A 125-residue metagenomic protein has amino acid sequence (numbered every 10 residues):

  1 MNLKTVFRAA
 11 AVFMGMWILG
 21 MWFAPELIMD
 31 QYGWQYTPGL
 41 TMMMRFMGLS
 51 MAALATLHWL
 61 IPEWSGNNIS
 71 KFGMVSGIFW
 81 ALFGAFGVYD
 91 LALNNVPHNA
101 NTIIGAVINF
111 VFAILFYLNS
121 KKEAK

Functional and structural regions predicted by a protein language model:
L3-V6, M14-T41: Membrane-helix boundary elements
F7, A11-M14, G48-M51, G73 (+4 more regions): Residues within membrane-spanning alpha-helices of integral membrane proteins, especially the hydrophobic core/packing
M16-W17, L40-P62, V75-L82: Core segments of alpha-helical transmembrane spans in multipass integral membrane proteins
W22, W59, V88, A113-Y117: Membrane-embedded alpha-helical segments of multi-pass transporters/permeases
G33-T41, K71, V96-A106: Non-cytosolic membrane-interface motifs at loop->transmembrane helix junctions
L57-S70, L91: Juxtamembrane helix-break-helix junctions at the cytosolic face of small multi-pass alpha-helical membrane proteins
E63, A85-T102: Membrane-helix boundary connector in multi-pass membrane proteins
N109-K125: Membrane-water interface at the C-terminal end of transmembrane alpha helices
